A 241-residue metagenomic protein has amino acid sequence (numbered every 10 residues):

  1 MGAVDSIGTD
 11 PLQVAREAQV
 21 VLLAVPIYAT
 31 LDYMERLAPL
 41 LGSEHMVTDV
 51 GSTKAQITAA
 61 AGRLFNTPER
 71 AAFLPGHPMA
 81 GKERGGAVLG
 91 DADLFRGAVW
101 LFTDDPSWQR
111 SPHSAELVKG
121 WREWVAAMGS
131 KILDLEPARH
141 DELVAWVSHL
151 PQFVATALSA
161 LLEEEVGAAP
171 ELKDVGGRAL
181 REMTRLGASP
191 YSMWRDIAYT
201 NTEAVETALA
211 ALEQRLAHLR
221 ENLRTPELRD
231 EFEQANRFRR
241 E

Functional and structural regions predicted by a protein language model:
M1-D5, T67: Short, conserved SAM-binding/catalytic segment of Class I S-adenosyl-L-methionine-dependent methyltransferases
V4-A18: Short acidic low-complexity segments
P11, A24-R36, Q56: Beta-loop-alpha module in the N-terminal Rossmann-like domain of NAD(P)-dependent dehydrogenases, especially those
V21-L22, T48: N-terminal Rossmann-like NAD(P) cofactor-binding module of classical short-chain dehydrogenase/reductase
A24-P26, G51, D104: Glycine-rich, N-terminal phosphate-binding loop of Rossmann-like dinucleotide-binding domains
E35-L89: Rossmann-like NAD(P)(H) cofactor-binding subdomain of soluble oxidoreductases
L94-R185: Internal alpha-helical scaffold of NAD(P)-dependent oxidoreductase catalytic cores
A169-R239: Interdomain hinge/lid region at the active-site interface of Rossmann-like NAD(P)-dependent oxidoreductases
